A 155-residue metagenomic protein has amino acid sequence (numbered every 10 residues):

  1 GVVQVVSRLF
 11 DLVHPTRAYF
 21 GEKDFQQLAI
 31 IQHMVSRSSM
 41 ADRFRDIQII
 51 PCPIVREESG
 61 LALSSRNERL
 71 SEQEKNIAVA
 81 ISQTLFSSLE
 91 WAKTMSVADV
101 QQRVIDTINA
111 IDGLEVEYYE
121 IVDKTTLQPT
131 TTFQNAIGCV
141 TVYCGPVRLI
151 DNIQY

Functional and structural regions predicted by a protein language model:
G1-L9, I30: Active-site glycine-rich loop that binds ribose-phosphate moieties when present
L9-F10, I108: Broad structural signal for hydrophobic residues in well-ordered alpha-helices, predominantly aliphatic
F10-Y19: Proline-aspartate-enriched helix->loop->beta-strand connector
T16, K23-Q27, D151-N152: Acidic active-site catalytic centers that drive phospho-/nucleotidyl reactions and related ester hydrolyses
A18, R66-E68, K75, T132 (+1 more regions): Short capping/connector residues at structural and topological boundaries
F20, A62-S64, G138-C139, R148: Short hydrophobic-aromatic micro-motifs
D24-D112, V116-E117, V122: Glycine-rich, Lys/Arg-enriched anion-binding loops that position phosphate/diphosphate groups for phosphoryl
R103-Y155: Phosphate/ribose-recognition catalytic cores of enzymes acting on nucleotide-derived substrates
